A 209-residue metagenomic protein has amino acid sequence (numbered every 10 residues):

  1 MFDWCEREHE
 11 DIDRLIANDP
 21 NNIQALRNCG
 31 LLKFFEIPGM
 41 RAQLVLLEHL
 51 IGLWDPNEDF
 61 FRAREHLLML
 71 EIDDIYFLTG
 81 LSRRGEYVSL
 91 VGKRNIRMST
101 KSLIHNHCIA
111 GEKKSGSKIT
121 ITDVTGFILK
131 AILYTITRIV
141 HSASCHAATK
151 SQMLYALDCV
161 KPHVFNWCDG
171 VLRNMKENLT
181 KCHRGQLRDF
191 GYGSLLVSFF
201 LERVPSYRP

Functional and structural regions predicted by a protein language model:
M1-L133: N-terminal leader regions that mediate targeting or early regulatory function
E58, R84-E86, K101, H105-P209: Long, internal protein-protein interaction and assembly surfaces
